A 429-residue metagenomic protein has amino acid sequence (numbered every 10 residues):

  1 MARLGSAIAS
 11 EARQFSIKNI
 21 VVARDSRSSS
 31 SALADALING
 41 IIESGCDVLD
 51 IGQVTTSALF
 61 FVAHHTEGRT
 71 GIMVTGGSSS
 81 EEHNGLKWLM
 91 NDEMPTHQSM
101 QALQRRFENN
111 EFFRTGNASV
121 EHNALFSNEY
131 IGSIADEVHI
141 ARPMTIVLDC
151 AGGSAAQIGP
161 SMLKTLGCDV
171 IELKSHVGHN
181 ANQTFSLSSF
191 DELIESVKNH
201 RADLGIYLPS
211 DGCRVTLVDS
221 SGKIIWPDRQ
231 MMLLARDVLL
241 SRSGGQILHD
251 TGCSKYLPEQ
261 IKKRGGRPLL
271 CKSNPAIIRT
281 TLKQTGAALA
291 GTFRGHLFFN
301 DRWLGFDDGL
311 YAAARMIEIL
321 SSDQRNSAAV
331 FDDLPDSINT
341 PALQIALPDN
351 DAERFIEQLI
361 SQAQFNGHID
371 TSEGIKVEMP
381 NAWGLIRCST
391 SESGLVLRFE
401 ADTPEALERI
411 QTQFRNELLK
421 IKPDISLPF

Functional and structural regions predicted by a protein language model:
S6, S10-H83, S161-V218: N-terminal small/polar loop signature for handling phosphorylated ligands or for N-terminal nucleophile
Q14-F15, A63-T66, S79-E81, E137-A141 (+12 more regions): Solvent-exposed alpha-helices and their adjacent loops that cap or buttress functional pockets in soluble metabolic
I17-D25, T145-L148, G245-T251, A288: Short glycine-rich phosphate-binding loop at a beta-alpha junction
V48-T56, I224-W226, H249, C271: Active-site nucleophile and cofactor-binding loops and adjacent substrate-binding regions of central metabolic enzymes
E81, W88-H97, R105, A141-R142 (+2 more regions): Replace "Mg2+/Mn2+-dependent" with "divalent metal-dependent
E82-H200: Gly/Ser/Thr-enriched, mixed-charge loops and adjacent short helices that form phosphate/oxyanion-binding elements
L204, L240-F429: Phosphate-binding and adjacent anionic-ligand microenvironments
